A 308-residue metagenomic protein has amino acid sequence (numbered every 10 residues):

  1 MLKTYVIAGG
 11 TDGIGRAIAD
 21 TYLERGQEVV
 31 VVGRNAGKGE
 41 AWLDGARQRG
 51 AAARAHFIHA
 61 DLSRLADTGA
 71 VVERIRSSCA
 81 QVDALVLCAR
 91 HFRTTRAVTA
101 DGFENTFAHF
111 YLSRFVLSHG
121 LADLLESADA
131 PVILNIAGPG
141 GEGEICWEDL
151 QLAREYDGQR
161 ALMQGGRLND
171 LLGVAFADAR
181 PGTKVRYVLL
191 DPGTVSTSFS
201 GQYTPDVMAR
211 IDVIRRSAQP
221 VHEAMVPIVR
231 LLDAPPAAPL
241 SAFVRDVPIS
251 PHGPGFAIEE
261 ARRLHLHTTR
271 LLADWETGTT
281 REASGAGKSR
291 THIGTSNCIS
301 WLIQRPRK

Functional and structural regions predicted by a protein language model:
T11-D12: Conserved glycine-rich cofactor-binding loop
G15-R16: N-terminal Rossmann-fold NAD(P) dinucleotide-binding loop
R25-A41: Conserved glycine-rich Rossmann-like NAD(P)H-binding loop of the short-chain dehydrogenase/reductase
R49-A66: Rossmann-fold cofactor-recognition segment
C88-T94: Conserved NAD(P)H cofactor-binding loop of Rossmann-fold oxidoreductase domains
T94-T95, E126-K184, V188-V207, V213-S217: Catalytic loop of short-chain dehydrogenase/reductase
T95-H109: Short alpha-helical oligomerization interface
T183-V185, L189, A209-G285: C-terminal helical subdomain
